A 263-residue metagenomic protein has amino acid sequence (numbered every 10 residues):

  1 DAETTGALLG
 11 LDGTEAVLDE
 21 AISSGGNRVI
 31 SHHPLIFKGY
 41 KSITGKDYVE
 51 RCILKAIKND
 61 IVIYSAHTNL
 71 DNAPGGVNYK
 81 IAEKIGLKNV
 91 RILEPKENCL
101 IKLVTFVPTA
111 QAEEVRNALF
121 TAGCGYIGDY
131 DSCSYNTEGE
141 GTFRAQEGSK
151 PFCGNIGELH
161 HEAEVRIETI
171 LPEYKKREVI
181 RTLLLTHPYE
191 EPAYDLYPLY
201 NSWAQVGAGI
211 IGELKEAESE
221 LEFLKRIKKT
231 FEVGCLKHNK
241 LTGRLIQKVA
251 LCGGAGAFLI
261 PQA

Functional and structural regions predicted by a protein language model:
D1-A263: Hydrophobic structural segments
